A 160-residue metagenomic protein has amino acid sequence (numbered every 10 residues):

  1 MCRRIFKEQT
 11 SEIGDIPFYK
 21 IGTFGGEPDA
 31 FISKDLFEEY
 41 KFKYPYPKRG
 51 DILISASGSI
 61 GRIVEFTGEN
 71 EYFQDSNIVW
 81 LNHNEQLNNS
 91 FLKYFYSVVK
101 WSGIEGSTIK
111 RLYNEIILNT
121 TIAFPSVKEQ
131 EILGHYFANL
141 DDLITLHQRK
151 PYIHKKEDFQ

Functional and structural regions predicted by a protein language model:
M1-Q160: Feature detects amphipathic, helix-rich regulatory segments
